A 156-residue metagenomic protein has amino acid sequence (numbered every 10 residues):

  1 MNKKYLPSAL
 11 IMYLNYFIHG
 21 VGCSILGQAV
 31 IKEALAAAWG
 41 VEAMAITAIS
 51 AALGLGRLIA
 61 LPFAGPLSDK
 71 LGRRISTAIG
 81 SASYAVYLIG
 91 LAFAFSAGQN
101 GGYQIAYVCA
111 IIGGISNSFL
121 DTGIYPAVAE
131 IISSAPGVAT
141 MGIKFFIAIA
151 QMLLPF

Functional and structural regions predicted by a protein language model:
N2-Q28: Pair of pore-lining "gating" transmembrane helices in MFS-fold secondary transporters
G20, S24, G114-T122, M152: Small-residue-rich segments within alpha-helical transmembrane domains of MFS-like 12-TM solute carriers
Q28-M44: Short amphipathic helix-loop junctions that connect adjacent transmembrane helices in Major Facilitator Superfamily/SLC
V41-S50, G102, A106, T140: Juxtamembrane helix-start elements in MFS-like secondary transporters
A51-G65: Central cavity-lining transmembrane alpha-helices of secondary-active solute carriers, predominantly the Major
A82-Q99: C-terminal ends and interior cores of transmembrane alpha-helices in multi-pass membrane transporters/permeases
C109-F145: Cytoplasmic helix-loop-helix junction between adjacent transmembrane helices in 12-TM secondary transporters
